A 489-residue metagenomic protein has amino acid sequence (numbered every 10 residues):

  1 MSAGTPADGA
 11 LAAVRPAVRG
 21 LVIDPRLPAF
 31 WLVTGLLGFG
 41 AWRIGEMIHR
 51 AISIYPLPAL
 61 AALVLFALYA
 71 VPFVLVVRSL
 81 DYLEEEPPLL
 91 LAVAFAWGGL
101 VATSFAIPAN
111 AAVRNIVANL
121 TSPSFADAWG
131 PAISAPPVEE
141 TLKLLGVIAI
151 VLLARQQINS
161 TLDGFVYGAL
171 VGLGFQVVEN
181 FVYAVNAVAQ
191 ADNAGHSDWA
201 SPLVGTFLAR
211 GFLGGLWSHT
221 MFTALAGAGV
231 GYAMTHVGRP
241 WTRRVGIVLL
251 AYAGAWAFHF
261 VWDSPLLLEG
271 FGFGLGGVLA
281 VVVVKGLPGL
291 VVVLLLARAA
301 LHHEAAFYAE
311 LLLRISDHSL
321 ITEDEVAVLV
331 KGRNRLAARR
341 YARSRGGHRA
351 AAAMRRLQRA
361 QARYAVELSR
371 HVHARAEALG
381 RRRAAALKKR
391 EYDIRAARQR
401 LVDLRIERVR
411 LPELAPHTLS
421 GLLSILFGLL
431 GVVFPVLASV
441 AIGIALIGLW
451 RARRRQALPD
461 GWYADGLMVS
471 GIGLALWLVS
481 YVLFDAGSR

Functional and structural regions predicted by a protein language model:
M1-L437, G443-W450, R454, W477-D485 (+1 more regions): Hydrophobic alpha-helical segments at protein termini of multi-pass membrane proteins
Y463-D485: Final/C-terminal transmembrane alpha-helix of multipass membrane proteins
